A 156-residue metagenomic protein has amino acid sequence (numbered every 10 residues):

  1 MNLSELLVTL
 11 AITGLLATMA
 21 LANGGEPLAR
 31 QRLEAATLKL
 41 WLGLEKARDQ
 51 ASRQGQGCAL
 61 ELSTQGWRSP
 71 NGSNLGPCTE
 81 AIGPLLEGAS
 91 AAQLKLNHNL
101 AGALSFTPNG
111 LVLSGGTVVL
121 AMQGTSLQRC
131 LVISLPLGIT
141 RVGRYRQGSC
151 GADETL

Functional and structural regions predicted by a protein language model:
M1-I12: N-terminal signal-anchor/signal peptide hydrophobic helix marking the start of the first transmembrane segment
L7, L15, M19-R53, G57-L156: N-terminal helix-rich module
